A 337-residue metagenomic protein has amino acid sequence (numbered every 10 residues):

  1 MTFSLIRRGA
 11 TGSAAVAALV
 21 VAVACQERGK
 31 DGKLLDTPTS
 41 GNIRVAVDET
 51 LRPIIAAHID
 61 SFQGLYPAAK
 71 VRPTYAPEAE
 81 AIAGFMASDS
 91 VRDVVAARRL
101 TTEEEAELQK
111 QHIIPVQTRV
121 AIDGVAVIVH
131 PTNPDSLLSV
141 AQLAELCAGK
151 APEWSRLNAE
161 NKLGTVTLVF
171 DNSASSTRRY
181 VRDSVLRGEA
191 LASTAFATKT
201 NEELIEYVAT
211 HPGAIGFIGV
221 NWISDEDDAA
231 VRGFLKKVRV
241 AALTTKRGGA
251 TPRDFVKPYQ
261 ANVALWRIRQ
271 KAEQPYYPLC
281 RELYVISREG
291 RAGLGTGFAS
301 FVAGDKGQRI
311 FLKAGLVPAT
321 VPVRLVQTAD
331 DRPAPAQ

Functional and structural regions predicted by a protein language model:
T2-A14: Bacterial N-terminal signal peptides that target proteins for export
G12-A22: Bacterial N-terminal signal peptides
C25-P67, V71-A79, A83-A87, A121 (+1 more regions): Exported/periplasmic ABC-transporter solute-binding proteins
A79-Q111, I223-D228: Pocket-flanking alpha-helical
H112-P115, D135-L137: Peptidyl-prolyl cis-trans isomerase
I113-V120, V125: Short, glycine-/small- and polar/acidic-enriched structural segments that line small-molecule recognition paths
